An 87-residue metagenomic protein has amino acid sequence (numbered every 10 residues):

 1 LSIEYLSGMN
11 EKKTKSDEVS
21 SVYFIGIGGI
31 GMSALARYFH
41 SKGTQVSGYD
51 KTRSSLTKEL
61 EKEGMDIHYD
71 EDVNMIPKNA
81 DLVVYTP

Functional and structural regions predicted by a protein language model:
S2-P87: N-terminal leader/targeting and accessory segments in enzymes
